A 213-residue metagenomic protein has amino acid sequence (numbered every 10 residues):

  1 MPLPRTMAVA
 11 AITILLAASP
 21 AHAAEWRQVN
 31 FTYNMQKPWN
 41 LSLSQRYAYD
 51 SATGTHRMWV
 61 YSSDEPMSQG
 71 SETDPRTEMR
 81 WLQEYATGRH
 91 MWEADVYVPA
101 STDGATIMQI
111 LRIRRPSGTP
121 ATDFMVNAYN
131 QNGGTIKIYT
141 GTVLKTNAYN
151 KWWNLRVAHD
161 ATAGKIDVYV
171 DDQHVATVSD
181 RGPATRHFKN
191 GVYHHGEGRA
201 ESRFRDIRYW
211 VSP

Functional and structural regions predicted by a protein language model:
M1-A8: Bacterial N-terminal signal peptides that target proteins for export
V9-A17: Bacterial N-terminal signal peptides
S19-A23: Sec/Tat signal peptide C-region and signal peptidase I cleavage site
Q28, A86-E93, D103-A105, S179-P213: Ligand-recognition surfaces built from glycine- and aromatic
Y33-V60: Extracellular glycan-recognition surfaces and repeat-rich motifs
R57-Q131: Secretory/extracellular carbohydrate-interaction modules and structurally similar beta-sandwich "look-alikes"
A94, K151-D160, I166-V168: Short tryptophan-centered beta-strand motifs in secreted/extracellular beta-sheet-rich domains of glycan-recognition
G133-R156: Short, aromatic/His-centered strand-loop micro-motif at the edge of beta-sheets
